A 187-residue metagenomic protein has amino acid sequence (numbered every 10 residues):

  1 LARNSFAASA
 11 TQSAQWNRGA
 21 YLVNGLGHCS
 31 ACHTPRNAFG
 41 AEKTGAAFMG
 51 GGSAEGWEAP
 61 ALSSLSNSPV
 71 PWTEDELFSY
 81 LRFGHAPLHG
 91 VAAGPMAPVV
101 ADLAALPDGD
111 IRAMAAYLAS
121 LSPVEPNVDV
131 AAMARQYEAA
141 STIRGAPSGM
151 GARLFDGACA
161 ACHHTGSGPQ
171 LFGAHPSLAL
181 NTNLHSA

Functional and structural regions predicted by a protein language model:
L1-S13, W57, S79-S148: Post-cleavage N-terminal segment of exported redox proteins
R3-G51, Q136-E138, I143-Q170, A179 (+1 more regions): Sequence/structural segment immediately N-terminal to covalent heme-attachment motifs in c-type and related
N17, Y21-N24, D75, S79 (+3 more regions): A broad, structural surface signal
L22-G25, P35, L65, Y80-G84 (+3 more regions): Structured segments of extracytoplasmic/periplasmic soluble domains in secreted or envelope-associated proteins
N24, G56-W57, E74, V91 (+2 more regions): Short sequence/structural segments immediately N-terminal
R36-F78, P95-P107, P169-A187: Gly/Gly-Pro-rich "capping" loops immediately C-terminal to redox-active cysteine motifs in periplasmic/lumenal
E74, I111, A152, D156-C159 (+1 more regions): A general structural signal for well-ordered alpha-helical packing
